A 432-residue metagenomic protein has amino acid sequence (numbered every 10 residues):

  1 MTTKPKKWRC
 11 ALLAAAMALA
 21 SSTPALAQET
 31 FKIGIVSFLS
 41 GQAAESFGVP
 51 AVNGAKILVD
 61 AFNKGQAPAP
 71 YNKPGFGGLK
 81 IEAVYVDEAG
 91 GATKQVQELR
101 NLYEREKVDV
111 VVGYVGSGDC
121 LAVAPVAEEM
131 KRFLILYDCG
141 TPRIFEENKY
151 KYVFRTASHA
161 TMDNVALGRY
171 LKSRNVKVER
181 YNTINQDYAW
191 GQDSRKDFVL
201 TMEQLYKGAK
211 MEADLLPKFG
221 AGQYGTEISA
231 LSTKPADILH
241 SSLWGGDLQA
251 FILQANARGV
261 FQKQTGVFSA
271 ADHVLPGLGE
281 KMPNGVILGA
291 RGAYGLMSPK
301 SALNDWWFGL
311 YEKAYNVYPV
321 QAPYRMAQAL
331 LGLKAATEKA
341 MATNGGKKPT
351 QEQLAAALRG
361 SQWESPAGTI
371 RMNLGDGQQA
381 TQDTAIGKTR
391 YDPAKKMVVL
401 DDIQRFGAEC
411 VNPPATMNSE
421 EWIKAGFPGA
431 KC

Functional and structural regions predicted by a protein language model:
T2-L12: Bacterial N-terminal signal peptides that target proteins for export
S22-A27: Sec/Tat signal peptide C-region and signal peptidase I cleavage site
F31, S361-C432: Solvent-exposed, acidic/polar segments of extracytosolic/periplasmic ligand-binding ectodomains
G34-L58, V86-A92, V115-G116, I184-D193 (+2 more regions): Extracytoplasmic "Venus flytrap"
S46-P50, G65-E147, T156, L216-Y224 (+2 more regions): Beta-alpha junction/loop-to-helix N-cap segments that form part of ligand/metal-binding clefts
N53, T93, V108-L215, K263-G289: Extracytoplasmic ligand/sensor domains, especially the bilobed periplasmic-binding protein
A255-Q328, E338-N344, V399-A430: Extracellular/periplasmic periplasmic-binding protein-like sensory domains
E338-A356: Short, charged, surface-exposed loops that flank catalytic or proteolytic processing sites
